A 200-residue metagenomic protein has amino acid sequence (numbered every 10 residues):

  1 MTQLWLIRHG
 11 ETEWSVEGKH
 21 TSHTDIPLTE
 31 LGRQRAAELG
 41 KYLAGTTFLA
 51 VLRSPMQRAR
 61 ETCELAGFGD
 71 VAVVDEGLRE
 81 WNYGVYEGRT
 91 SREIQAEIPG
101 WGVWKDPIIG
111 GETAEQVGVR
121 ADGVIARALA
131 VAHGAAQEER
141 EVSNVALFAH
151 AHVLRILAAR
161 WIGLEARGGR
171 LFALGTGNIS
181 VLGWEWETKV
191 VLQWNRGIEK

Functional and structural regions predicted by a protein language model:
T2, W81-R92, G134-Q137, E141-S143 (+1 more regions): Acidic, low-complexity terminal tails and accessory targeting/binding regions of phosphate-metabolizing enzymes
W5-T62, I109-D122: Loop-to-helix element that buttresses phosphate recognition and phosphoryl-transfer chemistry
T12, V153-L154: Short active-site segment of divalent metal-dependent hydrolases/proteases that encodes the spacing between
V16-K19, Q95-I108: Short, basic/glycine-rich phosphate-binding loops at helix/coil junctions that contact nucleotide phosphates
E38-A96: Phosphate-coordination/substrate-recognition cap region in phosphate-metabolizing enzymes
Y42, L65, G69, R127 (+2 more regions): Active-site catalytic microenvironments for nucleophilic, acid-base chemistry
F48-P55, A135-F148: Short glycine-rich phosphate-binding loop at a beta-alpha junction
W101-A136: Internal catalytic-core helix/loop-beta-alpha segment that presents or stabilizes conserved functional determinants
